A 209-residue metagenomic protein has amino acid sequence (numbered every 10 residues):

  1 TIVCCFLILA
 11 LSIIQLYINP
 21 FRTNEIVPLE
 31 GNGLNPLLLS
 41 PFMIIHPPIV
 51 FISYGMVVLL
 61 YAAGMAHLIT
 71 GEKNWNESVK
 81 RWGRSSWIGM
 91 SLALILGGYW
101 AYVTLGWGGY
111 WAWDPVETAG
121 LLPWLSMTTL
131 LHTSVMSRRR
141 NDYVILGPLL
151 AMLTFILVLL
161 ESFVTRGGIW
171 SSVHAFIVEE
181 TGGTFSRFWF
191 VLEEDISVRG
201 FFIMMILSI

Functional and structural regions predicted by a protein language model:
T1-I209: Polytopic transmembrane helical bundles with strong interfacial aromatic enrichment
